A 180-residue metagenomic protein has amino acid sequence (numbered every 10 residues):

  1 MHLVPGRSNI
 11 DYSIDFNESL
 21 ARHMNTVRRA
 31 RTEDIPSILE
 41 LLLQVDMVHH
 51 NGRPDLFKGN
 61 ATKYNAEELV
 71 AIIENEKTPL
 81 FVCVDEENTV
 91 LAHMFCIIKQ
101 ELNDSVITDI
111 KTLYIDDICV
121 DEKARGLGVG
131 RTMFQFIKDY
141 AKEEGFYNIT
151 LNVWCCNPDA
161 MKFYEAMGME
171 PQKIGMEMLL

Functional and structural regions predicted by a protein language model:
T26-E40: A short beta-loop-alpha structural element at the N-terminal edge of CoA-dependent acyl/N-acetyltransferase catalytic
M47-L69: Conserved GNAT-fold acetyl-CoA-binding loop/helix
E67-V82: A short helix-loop-beta-strand connector motif used in the catalytic cores of GNAT acetyltransferases and, in some
V82, T89-I98, Y114, C119: Conserved beta-strand in the GNAT
D117-V120, G126-D139, A166: Conserved acetyl-CoA-binding loop-helix of GNAT-fold acetyltransferases
R131, Q135, E143, C155-K173: Conserved active-site alpha-helix within GNAT-family acetyltransferase domains
A141-N152: Conserved GNAT acetyl-CoA-binding A-motif
T150-A160, E177-L180: Conserved beta-strand-loop-alpha-helix junction that forms the acyl-donor binding cleft
